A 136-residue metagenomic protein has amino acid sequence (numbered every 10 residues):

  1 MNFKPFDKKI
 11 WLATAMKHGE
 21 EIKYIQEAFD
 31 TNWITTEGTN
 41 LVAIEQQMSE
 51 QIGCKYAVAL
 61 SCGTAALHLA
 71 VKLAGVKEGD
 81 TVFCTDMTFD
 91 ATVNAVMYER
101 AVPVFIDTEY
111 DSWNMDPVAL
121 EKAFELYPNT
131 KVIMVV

Functional and structural regions predicted by a protein language model:
M1-I34: N-terminal "arm"/small-domain region of PLP-dependent enzymes with the aminotransferase-like
Y24, A43, Q47, L69 (+2 more regions): Alpha-helical elements of Rossmann-like donor-binding domains used by nucleotide-donor carbohydrate transfer enzymes
E37-T81, A95-E99, F105-D107: Phosphate-binding glycine-rich loop
A59, C84, V132-V136: A short beta-strand submotif of the Rossmann-like class I SAM-dependent methyltransferase core that lines
M87, A101, T108-Y110: Active-site loop/turn elements of alpha/beta-hydrolase fold enzymes, especially the short glycine-/histidine-rich
T88-V93: Conserved coil-to-alpha-helix start sites within the AMP-binding
D111-V136: Active-site phosphate-binding strand-loop segment of PLP-dependent enzymes
